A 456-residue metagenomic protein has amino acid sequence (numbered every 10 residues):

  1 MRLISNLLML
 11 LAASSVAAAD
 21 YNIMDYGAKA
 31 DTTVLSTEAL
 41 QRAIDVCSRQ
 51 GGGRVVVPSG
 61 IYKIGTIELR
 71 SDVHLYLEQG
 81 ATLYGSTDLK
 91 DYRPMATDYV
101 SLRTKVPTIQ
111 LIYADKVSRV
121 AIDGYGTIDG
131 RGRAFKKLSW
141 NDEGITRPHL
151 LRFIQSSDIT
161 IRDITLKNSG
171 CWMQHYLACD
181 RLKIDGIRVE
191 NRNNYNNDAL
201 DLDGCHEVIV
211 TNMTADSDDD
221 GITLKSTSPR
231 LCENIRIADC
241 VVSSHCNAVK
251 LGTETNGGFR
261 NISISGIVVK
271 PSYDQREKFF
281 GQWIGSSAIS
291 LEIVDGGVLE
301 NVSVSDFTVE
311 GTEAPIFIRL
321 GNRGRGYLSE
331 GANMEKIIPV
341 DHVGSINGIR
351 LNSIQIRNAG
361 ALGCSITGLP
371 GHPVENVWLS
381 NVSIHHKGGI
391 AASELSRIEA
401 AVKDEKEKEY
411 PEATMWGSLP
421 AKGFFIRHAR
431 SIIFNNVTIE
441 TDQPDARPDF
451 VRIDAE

Functional and structural regions predicted by a protein language model:
M1-Y21: Bacterial Sec-dependent N-terminal signal peptides
A18-E456: Extracellular/periplasmic carbohydrate-active domains that bind, remodel, or depolymerize complex polysaccharides
